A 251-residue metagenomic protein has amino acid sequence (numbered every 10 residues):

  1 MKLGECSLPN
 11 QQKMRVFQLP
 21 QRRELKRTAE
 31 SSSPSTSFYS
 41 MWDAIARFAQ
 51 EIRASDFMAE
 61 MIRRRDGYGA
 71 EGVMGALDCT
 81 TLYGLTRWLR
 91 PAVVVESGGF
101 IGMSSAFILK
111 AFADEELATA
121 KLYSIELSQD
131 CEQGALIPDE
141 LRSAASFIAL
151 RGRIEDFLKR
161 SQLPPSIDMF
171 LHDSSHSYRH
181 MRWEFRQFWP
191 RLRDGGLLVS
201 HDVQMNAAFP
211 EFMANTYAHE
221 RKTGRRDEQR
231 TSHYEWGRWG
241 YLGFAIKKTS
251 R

Functional and structural regions predicted by a protein language model:
M1-V73: Rossmann-like AdoMet
Y68, V73-R251: S-adenosylmethionine/decaboxylated-SAM
